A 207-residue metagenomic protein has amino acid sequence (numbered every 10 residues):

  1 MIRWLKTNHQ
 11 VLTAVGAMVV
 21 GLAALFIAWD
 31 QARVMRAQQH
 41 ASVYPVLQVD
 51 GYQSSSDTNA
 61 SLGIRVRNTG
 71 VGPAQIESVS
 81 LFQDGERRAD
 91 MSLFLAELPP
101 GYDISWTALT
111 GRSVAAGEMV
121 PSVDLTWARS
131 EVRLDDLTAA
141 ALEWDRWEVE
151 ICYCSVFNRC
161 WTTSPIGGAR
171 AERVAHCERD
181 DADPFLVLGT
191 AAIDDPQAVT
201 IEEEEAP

Functional and structural regions predicted by a protein language model:
M1-P100, R112, D181-P207: Membrane-proximal alpha-helical anchors
G21, S92-L137: Intrinsically disordered, low-complexity Pro/Gly/Ser/Thr-rich segments with frequent PxxP/GP/PP motifs and embedded
W29, L47, G85, E97 (+7 more regions): Generic signature of intrinsically disordered, low-complexity segments enriched in small/polar residues
D57, S105, W144-R146: Short solvent-exposed loop/turn micro-motifs enriched in small/polar/acidic residues
P100-T107, A169-A182: Short, surface-exposed linear segments at secondary-structure transitions and domain or protein termini
A116-E178: Terminal connector regions
